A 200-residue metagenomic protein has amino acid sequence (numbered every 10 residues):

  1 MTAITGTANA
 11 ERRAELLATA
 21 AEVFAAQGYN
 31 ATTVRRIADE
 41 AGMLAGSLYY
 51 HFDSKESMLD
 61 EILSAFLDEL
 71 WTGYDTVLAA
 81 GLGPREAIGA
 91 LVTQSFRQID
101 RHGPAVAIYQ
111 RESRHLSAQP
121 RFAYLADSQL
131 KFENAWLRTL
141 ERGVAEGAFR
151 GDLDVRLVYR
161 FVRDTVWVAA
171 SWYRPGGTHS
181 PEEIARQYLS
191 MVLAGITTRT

Functional and structural regions predicted by a protein language model:
I4, E15, T19, V23-S57 (+1 more regions): Helix-turn-helix
A10, A14, A18, E22 (+12 more regions): Generic detection of well-ordered alpha-helical segments
A26-N30, G81, H102, E146 (+1 more regions): Short coil/turn segments at alpha/beta junctions that flank glycine-rich nucleotide-binding fingerprints
E61, D75-A105, V155, Y159-V162: Hydrophobic alpha-helical connector segments
D68-W71, D75-T76, R101, Q119-E146 (+3 more regions): Amphipathic alpha-helical packing segments from all-alpha helical-bundle domains
D100-P120, S171: Amphipathic alpha-helical segments used for helix-helix packing
G151-S171, E183-G195: Hydrophobic alpha-helical segments that form the core of small-molecule binding pockets and/or dimer interfaces
